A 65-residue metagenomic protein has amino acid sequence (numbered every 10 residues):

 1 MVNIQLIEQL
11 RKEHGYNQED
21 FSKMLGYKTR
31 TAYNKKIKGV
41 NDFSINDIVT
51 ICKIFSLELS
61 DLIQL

Functional and structural regions predicted by a protein language model:
M1-H14: A short, Lys/Arg-rich alpha-helix, primarily the initiator
Q5, Y16, K28, F43-N46: Residue-level signal for the short linker/turn that defines the boundary of a DNA-recognition helix
E8, E19, V49: Residues within the helices of the helix-turn-helix
R11, S22, C52: The alpha-helix within a helix-turn-helix
K12, G26, I37-V40, V49 (+1 more regions): Residue-level detection of the helix-turn-helix DNA-binding "recognition helix"
Y16-K35: Short alpha-helical DNA-recognition segment
N46-D61: DNA major-groove recognition helix of helix-turn-helix/homeodomain DNA-binding modules
